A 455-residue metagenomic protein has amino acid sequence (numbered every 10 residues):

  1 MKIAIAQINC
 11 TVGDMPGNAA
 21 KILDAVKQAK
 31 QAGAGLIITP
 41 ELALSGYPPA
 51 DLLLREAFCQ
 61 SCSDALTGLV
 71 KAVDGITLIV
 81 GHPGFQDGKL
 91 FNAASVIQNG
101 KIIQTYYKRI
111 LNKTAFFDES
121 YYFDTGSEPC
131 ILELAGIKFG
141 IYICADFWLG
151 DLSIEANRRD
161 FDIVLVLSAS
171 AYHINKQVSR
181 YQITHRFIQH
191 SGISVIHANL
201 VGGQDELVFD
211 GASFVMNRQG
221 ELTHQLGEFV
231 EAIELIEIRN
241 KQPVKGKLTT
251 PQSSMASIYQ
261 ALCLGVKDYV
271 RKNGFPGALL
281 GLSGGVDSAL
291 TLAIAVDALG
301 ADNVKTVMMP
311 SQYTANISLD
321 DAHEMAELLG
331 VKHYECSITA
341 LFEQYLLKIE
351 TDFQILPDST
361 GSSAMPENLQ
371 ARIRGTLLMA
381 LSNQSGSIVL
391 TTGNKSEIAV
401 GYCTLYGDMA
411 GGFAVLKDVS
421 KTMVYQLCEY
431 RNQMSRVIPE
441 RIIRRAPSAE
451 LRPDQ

Functional and structural regions predicted by a protein language model:
M1-G281, L292-N303, M308, L328 (+1 more regions): Enzyme catalytic cores with a strong preference for nitrogen-chemistry domains
A50-L54, Q242-P243, E324, I349-G361 (+1 more regions): Short glycine/proline- and charge-enriched loop/turn segments that cap or connect secondary-structure elements
K108-N112, F117-P129, G136, R158 (+2 more regions): Active-site adenylate/phosphate-handling loop in enzymes that bind or generate adenylated species
V230-E237, N303-M308, N316-M365, A371 (+2 more regions): A conserved beta-strand->alpha-helix junction
Y259, C263-K267, S283, L292 (+14 more regions): Generic hydrophobic alpha-helical scaffold/packing signal
Y269-P276, V296-T306, T314, E324-C336 (+5 more regions): Secondary-structure transition/capping motifs at alpha-helix termini and the adjoining loop/turn into the next element
S288-T291, A315-I317, G375, I398-A399: Short glycine/serine/threonine-rich phosphate/pyrophosphate-binding segments that cradle anionic phosphate groups
S435-Q455: Mobile late-domain/C-terminal helix-loop "cap" segments that border catalytic sites or the cytosolic face
